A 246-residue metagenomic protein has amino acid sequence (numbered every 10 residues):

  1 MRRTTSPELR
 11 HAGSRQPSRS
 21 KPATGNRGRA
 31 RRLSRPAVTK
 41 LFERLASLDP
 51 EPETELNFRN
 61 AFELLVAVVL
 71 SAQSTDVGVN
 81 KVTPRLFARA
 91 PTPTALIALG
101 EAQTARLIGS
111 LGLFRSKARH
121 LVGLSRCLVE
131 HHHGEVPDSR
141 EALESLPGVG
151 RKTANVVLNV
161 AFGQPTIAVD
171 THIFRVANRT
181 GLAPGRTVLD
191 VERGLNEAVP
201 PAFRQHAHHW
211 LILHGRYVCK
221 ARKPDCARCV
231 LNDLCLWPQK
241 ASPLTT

Functional and structural regions predicted by a protein language model:
M1-P22: Mixed-charge, low-complexity intrinsically disordered regions
N26-T246: Catalytic cores of DNA base-excision repair glycosylases
